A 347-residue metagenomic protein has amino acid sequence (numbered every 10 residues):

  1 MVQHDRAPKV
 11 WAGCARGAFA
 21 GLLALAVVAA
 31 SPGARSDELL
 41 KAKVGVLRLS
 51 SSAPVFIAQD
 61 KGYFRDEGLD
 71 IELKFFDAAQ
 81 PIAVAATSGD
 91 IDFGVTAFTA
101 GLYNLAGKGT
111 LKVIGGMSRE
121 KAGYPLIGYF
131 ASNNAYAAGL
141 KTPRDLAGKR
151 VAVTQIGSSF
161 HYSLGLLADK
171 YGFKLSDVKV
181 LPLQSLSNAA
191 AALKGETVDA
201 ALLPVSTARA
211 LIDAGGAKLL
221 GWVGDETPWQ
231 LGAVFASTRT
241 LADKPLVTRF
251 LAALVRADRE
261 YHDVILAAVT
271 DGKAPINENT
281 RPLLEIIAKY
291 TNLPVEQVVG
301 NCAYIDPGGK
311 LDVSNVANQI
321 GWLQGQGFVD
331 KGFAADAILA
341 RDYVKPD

Functional and structural regions predicted by a protein language model:
M1-C14: N-terminal secretory signal peptides that target proteins for export/translocation
R16-A29: Bacterial N-terminal signal peptides
P32-S36: Sec/Tat signal peptide C-region and signal peptidase I cleavage site
D37-F173, K179-L183, D199-V205, L220-W222 (+1 more regions): Short, glycine-/small- and polar/acidic-enriched structural segments that line small-molecule recognition paths
D60, T87, A106, D169-F173 (+7 more regions): Sec-exported extracytoplasmic/periplasmic mature domains
P81-A83, A100-G101, N188-A192, A208 (+1 more regions): Short, hydrophobic alpha-helical packing/hinge segments within bilobed ligand-binding/sensory domains
R119-G128, I212-R239, L251-L254, D258 (+1 more regions): Periplasmic-binding protein-like
A242-V329: Secondary-structure end/capping motifs
